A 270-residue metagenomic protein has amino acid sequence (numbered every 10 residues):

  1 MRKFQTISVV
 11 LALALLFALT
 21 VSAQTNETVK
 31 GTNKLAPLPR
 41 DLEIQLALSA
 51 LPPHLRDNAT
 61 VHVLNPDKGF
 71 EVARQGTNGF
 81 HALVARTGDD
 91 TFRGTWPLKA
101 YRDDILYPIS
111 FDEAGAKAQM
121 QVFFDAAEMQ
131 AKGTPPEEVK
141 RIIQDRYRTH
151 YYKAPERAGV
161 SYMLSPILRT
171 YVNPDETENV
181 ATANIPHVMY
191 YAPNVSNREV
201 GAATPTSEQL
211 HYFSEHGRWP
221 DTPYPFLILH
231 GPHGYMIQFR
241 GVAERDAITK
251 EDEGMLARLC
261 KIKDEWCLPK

Functional and structural regions predicted by a protein language model:
M1-V10: Bacterial N-terminal signal peptides that target proteins for export
V9-A18: Bacterial N-terminal signal peptides
L19-A23: Sec/Tat signal peptide C-region and signal peptidase I cleavage site
T25-K270: Primary mode marks residue(s) on the alpha4-beta5-alpha5 output face of response regulator receiver
